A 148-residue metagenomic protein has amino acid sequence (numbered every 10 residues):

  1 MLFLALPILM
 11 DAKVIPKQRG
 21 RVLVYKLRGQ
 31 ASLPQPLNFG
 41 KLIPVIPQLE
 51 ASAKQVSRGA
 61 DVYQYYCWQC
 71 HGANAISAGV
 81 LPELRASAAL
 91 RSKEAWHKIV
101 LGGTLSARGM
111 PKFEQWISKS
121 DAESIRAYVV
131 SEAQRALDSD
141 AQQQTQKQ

Functional and structural regions predicted by a protein language model:
M1-E50: Noncatalytic, solvent-exposed loop/strand surfaces of beta-propeller-type extracellular/periplasmic domains
K17-V22, Q64-Y65, G79: Active-site lining segments that contact anionic ligands and/or coordinate catalytic metals
V22, V100, I125, V129: Hydrophobic "lid"/C-terminal helical patch of Rossmann-like NAD(P)-dependent dehydrogenase/epimerase domains
Y25, G103, E132-A136: Phosphate/oxyanion-binding loops and surfaces in catalytic or ligand/nucleic-acid-binding neighborhoods
P34-S57, Q64-Y65, R108-Q148: Flexible coil segments in periplasmic/lumen-exposed cytochrome c-class electron-transfer proteins
A53-A73, A95-G102, Q148: Sequence/structural segment immediately N-terminal to covalent heme-attachment motifs in c-type and related
G72-L105, K112: Gly/Gly-Pro-rich "capping" loops immediately C-terminal to redox-active cysteine motifs in periplasmic/lumenal
